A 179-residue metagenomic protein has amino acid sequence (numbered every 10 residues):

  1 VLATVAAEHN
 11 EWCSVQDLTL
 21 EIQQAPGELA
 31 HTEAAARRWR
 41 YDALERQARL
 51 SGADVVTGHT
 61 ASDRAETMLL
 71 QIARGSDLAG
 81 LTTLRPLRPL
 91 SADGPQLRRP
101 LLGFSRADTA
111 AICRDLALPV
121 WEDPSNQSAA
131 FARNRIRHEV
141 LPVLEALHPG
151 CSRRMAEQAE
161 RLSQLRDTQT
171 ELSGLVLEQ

Functional and structural regions predicted by a protein language model:
V1-P142: Core alpha/beta nucleotide-donor-binding catalytic domains of modification enzymes
L90, F131-Q179: ATP/NTP-dependent adenylation/nucleotidyl-transfer catalytic domains that generate, transfer, or process NMP-activated
